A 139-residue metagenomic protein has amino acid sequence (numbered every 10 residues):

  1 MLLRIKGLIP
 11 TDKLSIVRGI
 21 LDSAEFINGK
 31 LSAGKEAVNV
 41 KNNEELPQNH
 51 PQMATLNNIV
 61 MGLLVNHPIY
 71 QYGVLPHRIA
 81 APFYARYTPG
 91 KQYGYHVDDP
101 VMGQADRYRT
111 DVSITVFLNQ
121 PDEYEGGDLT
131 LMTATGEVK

Functional and structural regions predicted by a protein language model:
M1-P76, F83: Non-heme Fe(II)/2-oxoglutarate
P68-K139: Catalytic core of non-heme Fe(II) oxygenases with the double-stranded beta-helix
